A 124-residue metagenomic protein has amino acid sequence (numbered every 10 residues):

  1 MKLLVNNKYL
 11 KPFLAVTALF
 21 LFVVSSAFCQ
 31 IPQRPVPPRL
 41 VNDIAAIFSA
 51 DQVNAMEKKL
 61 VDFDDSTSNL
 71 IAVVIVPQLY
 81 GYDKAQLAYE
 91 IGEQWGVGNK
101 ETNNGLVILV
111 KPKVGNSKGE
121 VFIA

Functional and structural regions predicted by a protein language model:
M1-P35: Bacterial Sec-dependent N-terminal signal peptides
C29-A124: Folded, non-transmembrane soluble domains that reside on the lumenal/extracytoplasmic side of membranes
